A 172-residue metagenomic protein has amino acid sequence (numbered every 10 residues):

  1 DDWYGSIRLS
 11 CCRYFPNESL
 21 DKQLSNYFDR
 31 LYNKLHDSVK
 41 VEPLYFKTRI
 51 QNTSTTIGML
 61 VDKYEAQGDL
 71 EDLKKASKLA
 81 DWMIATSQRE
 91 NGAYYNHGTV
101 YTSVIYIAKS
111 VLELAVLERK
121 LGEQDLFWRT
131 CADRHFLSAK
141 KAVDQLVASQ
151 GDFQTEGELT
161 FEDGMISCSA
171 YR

Functional and structural regions predicted by a protein language model:
D1-R172: Glycan-recognition and catalytic cores of secretory/periplasmic carbohydrate-active enzymes
